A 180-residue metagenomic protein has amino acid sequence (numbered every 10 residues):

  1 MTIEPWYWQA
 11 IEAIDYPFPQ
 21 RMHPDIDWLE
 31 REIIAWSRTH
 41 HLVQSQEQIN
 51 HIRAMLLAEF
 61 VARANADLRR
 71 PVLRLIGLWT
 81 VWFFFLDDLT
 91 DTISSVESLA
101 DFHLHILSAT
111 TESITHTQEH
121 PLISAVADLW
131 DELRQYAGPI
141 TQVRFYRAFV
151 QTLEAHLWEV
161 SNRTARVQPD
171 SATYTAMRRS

Functional and structural regions predicted by a protein language model:
M1-S180: Alpha-helical, largely C-terminal catalytic domains that coordinate divalent metal ions via clustered Asp/Glu/His
